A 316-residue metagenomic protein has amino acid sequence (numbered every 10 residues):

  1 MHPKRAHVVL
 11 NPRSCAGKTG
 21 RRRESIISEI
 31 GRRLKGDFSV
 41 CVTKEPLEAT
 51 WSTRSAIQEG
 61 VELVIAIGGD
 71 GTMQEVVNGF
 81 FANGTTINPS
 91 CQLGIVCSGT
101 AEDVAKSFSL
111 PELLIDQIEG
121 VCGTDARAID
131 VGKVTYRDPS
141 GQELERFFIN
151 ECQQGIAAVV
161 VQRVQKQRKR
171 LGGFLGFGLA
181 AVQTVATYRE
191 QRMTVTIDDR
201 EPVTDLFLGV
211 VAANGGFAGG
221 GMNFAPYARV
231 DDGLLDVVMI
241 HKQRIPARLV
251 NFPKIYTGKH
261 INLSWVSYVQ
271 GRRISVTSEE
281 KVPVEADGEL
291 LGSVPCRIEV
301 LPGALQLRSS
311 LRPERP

Functional and structural regions predicted by a protein language model:
M1-I67, Q74, N78, E314-P316: ATP/NTP phosphate-donor binding region
P3, A157, Q167-R192, V238-V266: Alpha-helical membrane-targeting segments
G20-R22, V77-F80, K106-F108, N223-F224: Short amphipathic alpha-helical segments
R32-R33, T43, F81-L208: Catalytic core of DAGKc-family lipid kinases
A49, G71-V76, A101-V104, I129: Short glycine/serine/threonine-rich phosphate/pyrophosphate-binding segments that cradle anionic phosphate groups
Q153, A157, V211-A225, L290: Glycine-rich phosphate/pyrophosphate-binding beta-alpha loops
A157-V160, V203-D205, A218-G221, I245-R248: Short acidic/glycine-rich loop or secondary-structure boundary segments that cap or lie
I197-T204, R229-L235, M239-P316: ATP/nucleoside-binding phosphotransfer catalytic cores, i.e., glycine-rich phosphate-binding loops
